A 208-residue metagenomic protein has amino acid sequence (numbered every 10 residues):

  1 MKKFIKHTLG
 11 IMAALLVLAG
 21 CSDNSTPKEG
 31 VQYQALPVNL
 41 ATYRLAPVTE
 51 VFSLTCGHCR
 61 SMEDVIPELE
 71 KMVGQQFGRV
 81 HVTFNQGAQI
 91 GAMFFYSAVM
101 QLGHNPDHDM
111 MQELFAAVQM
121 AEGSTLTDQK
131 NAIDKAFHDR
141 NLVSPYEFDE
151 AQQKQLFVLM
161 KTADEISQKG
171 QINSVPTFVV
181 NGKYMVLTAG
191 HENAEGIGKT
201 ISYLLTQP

Functional and structural regions predicted by a protein language model:
K2-I5, A13-V17, K28-V31, L114 (+5 more regions): Localized chelating/binding microdomains that coordinate divalent metal ions or stabilize phosphate-bearing
K2-Q89, Q155-F157, T162-D164, Q168-K169 (+1 more regions): Extracytoplasmic thiol/disulfide redox context detector
I5, S53, D139-P208: C-terminal cap of thioredoxin/glutaredoxin-like
R44-A46, G74-Q75, M111-E113, N141-S144 (+1 more regions): A short alpha-helix capping/helix-coil boundary motif
T49, G123, L187: Short, flexible active-site loop motifs that bind/organize anionic cofactors or intermediates
E50, S61, Q89-M93, D109 (+6 more regions): Extracytoplasmic/secreted proteins, especially bacterial periplasmic and envelope-associated proteins
R60-K130: Structural alpha/beta surface segment adjacent to cysteine/selenocysteine redox centers across thiol/disulfide enzymes
M93-F94, M100, H104-N105, T127-Q155: Conserved segment of the thioredoxin-like fold in thiol-based oxidoreductases
